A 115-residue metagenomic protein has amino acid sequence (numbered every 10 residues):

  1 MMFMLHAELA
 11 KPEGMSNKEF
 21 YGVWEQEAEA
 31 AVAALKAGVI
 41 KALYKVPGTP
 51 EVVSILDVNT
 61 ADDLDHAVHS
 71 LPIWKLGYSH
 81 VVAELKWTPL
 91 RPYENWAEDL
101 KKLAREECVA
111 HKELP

Functional and structural regions predicted by a protein language model:
M1-P115: Conserved, structured core segments of small domains
